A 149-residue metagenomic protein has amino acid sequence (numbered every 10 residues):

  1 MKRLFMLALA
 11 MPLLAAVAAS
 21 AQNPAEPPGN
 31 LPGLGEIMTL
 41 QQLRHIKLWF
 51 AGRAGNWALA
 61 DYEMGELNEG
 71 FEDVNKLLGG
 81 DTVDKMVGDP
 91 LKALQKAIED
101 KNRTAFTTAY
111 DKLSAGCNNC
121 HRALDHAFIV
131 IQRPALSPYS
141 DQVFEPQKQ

Functional and structural regions predicted by a protein language model:
M1-L4: Positively charged n-region of N-terminal signal peptides that target proteins for export
L7-A16: Bacterial N-terminal signal peptides
Q22-A58, E145-Q149: Immediate post-signal-peptide N-terminus of mature secreted/exported proteins
I46-G80: Alpha-helical segments in soluble extracytoplasmic regions
R53, W57-A60, V87-L113: Amphipathic, charged alpha-helical scaffolds that flank and support histidine-based chemistry in signaling
N75-P90, I129-Q132: Short, well-ordered alpha-helical segments that carry or flank key catalytic/ligand-binding motifs at enzyme/regulatory
L113-L124: The canonical Cys-X-X-Cys-His
I131-Q142: Short cysteine/histidine-rich metal-coordination sites, predominantly Zn2+-binding motifs
